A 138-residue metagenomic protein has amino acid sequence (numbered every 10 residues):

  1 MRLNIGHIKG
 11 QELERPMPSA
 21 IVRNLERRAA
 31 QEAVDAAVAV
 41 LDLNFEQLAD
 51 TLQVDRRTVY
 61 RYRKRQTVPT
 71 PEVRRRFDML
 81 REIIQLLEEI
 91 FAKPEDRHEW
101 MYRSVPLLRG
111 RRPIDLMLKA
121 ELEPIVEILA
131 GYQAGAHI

Functional and structural regions predicted by a protein language model:
M1-I138: Non-transmembrane "mature" sequence context
